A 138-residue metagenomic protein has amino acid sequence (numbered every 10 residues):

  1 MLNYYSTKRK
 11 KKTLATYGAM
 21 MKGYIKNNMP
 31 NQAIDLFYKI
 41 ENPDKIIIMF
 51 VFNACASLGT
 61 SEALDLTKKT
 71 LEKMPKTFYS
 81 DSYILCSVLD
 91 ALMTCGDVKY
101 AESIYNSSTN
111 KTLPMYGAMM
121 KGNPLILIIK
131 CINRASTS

Functional and structural regions predicted by a protein language model:
M1-S138: Alpha-helical tandem repeat RNA-binding modules
